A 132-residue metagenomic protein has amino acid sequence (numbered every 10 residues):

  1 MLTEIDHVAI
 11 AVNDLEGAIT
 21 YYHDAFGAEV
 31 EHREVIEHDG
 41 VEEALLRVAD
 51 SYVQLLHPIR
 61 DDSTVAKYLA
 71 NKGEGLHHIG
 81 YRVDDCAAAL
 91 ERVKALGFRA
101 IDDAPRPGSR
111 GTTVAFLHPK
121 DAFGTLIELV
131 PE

Functional and structural regions predicted by a protein language model:
M1-I19, E74-V83, E132: N-terminal beta-strand motif that seeds the catalytic metal site of vicinal oxygen chelate
E4-D6, A28-H38, I59-H77, R92 (+1 more regions): A cross-kingdom feature marking solvent-exposed beta-strand/loop segments within repeated, beta-rich binding/scaffold
I5, V12, Y22, L46 (+5 more regions): Short, structured motif recognition centered on aromatic/hydrophobic residues
E16-E29, L96: Amphipathic alpha-helical segments
A25, V30-V48, Y52, H118: N-terminal strand-loop-strand beta-hairpin
A44-R47, Q54, Y81, L90-E132: Vicinal oxygen chelate
D50-V53, R60-D62, C86: Short, charged/polar surface micro-motifs in flexible loops or helix N-caps
